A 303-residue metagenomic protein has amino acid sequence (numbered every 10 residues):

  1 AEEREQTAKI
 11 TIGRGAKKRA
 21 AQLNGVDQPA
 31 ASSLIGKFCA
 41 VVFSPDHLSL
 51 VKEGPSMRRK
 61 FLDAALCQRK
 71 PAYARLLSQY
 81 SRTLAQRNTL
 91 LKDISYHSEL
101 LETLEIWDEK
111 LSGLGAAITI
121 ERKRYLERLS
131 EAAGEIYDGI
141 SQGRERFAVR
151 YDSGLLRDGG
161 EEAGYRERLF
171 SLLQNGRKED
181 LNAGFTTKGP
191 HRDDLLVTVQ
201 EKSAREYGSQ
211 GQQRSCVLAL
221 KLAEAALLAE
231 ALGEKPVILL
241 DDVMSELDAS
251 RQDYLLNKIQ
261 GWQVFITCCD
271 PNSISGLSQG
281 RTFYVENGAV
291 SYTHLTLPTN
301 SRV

Functional and structural regions predicted by a protein language model:
A1-M57, F61-Y73, S130-D138, Y165 (+1 more regions): Nucleotide-state sensing region of NTPase/ATPase domains
S33-G36, S56-F61, R82, E102 (+2 more regions): Generic alpha-helical secondary structure signal
L62, R69-R122: Long, non-coiled-coil amphipathic alpha-helical linker/lever segments that couple catalytic cores to other domains
H97-V237, E246-S250, Y254-N257, Q263 (+3 more regions): Conserved NTPase motor "head" modules and their coupling/switch loops across ABC/AAA+ ATPases, GTPases, and GHKL ATPases
D242-V243: Walker B catalytic acidic pair
T293-T299: Conserved small/polar residues in nucleotide/adenosyl-binding loops
